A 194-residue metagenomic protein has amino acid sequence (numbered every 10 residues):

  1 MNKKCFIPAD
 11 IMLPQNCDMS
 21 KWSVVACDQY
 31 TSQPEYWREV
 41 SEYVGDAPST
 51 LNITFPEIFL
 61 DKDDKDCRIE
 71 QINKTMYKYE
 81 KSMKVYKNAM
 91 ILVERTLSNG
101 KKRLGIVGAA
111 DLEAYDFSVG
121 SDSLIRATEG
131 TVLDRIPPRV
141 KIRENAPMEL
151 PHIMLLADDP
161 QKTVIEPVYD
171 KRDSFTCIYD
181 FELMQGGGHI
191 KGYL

Functional and structural regions predicted by a protein language model:
M1-L194: A cross-family signal for N-terminal binding/gating loops and helix N-caps that shape access to the active site
